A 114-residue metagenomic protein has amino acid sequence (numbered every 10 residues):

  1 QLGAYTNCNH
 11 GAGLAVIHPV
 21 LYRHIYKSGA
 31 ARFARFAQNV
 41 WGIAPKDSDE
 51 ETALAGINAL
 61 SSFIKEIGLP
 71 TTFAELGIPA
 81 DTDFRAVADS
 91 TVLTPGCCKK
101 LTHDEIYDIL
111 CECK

Functional and structural regions predicted by a protein language model:
Q1-A59: Active-site segments that bind and position negatively charged phosphate/pyrophosphate groups
V40, A44-K114: C-terminal charged capping/lid subdomain of soluble metabolic enzymes
